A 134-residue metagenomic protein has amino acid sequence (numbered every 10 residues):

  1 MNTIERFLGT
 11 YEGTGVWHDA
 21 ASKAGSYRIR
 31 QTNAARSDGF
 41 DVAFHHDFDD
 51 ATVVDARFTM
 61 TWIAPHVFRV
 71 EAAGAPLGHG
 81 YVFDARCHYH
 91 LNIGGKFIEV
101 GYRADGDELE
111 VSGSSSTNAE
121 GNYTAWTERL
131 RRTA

Functional and structural regions predicted by a protein language model:
T3-E5, E12-R103, W126, T133: Central antiparallel beta-sheet cores of small beta-barrel/beta-sandwich binding domains
I4-F7, L109: Generic hydrophobic secondary-structure signal
T10-G13, V111: A short, Trp-centered hydrophobic/proline-enriched beta-strand micro-motif
R103-A134: Edge beta-strand at a domain terminus
